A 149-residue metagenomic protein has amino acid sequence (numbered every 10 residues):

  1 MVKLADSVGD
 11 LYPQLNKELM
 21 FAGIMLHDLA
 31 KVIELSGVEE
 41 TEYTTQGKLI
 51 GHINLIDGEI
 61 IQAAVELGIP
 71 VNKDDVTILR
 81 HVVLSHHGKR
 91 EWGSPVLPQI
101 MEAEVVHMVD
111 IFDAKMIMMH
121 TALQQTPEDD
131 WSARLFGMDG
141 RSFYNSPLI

Functional and structural regions predicted by a protein language model:
M1: Short, surface-exposed polybasic-aromatic patches that bind anionic ligands, especially phosphate groups
L4: Nucleic-acid 5′ end/cap handling module spanning
S7-Q125: Divalent metal-dependent catalytic cores for phosphoryl transfer on phosphate-bearing substrates
Q46, K115, D139, S146-P147: Generic signature of intrinsically disordered, low-complexity segments enriched in small/polar residues
H107, Q125, D129-F136, P147-I149: N-terminal intrinsically disordered, cationic/polar leader segments that include organellar targeting peptides
D113, W131-R134, G140-F143: C-terminal membrane module of polytopic membrane proteins
